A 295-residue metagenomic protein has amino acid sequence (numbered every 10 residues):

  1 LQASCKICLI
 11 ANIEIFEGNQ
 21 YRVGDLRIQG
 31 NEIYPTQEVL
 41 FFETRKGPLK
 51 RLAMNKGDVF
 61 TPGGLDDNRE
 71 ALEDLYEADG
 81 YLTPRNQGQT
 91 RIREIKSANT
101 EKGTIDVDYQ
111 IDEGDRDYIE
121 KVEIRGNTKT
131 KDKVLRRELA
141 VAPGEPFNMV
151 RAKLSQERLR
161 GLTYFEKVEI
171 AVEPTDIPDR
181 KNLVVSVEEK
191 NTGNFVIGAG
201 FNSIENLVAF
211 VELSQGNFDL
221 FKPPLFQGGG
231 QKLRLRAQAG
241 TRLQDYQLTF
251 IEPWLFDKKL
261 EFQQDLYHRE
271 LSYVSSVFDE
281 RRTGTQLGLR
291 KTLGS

Functional and structural regions predicted by a protein language model:
L1-L162, K167, E173-L183, V187-T192 (+1 more regions): Interaction-mediating elements
I33-P35, L40-G47, R91, E145-S295: Gram-negative/organellar outer-membrane beta-barrel architecture
